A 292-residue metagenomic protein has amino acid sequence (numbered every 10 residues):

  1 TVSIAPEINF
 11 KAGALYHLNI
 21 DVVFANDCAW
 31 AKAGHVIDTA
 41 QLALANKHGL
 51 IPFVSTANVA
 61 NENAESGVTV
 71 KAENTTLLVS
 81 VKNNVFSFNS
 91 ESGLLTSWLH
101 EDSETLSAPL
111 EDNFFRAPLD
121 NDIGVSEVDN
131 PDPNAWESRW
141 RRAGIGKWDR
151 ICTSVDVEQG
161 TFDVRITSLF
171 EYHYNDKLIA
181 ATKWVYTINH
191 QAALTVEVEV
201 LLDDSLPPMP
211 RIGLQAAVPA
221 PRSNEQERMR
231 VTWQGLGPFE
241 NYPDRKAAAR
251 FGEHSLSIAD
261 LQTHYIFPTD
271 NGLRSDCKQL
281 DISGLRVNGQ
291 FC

Functional and structural regions predicted by a protein language model:
T1, H35-V36, L178-I179: Short beta-strand and strand-turn-strand segments in soluble, beta-rich domains
T1-W30: Intrinsically disordered, low-complexity Pro/Gly/Ser/Thr-rich segments with frequent PxxP/GP/PP motifs and embedded
N9-G13, N46-C292: Beta-strand/loop-rich accessory regions of lumenal/periplasmic or secreted enzymes, predominantly carbohydrate-active
L15, H35-T39, M209-R211: Short edge beta-strand segments in beta-sheet-rich domains
D27-N58: Short beta-strand elements
